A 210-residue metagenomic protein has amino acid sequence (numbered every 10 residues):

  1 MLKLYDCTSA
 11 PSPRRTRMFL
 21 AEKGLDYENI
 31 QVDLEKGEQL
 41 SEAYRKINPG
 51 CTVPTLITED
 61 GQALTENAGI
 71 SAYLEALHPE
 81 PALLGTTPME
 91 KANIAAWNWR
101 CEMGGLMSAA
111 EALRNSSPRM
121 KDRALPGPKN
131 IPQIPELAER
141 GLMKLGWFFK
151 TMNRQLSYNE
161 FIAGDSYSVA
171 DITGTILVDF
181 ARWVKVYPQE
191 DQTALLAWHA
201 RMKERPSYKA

Functional and structural regions predicted by a protein language model:
M1-P132: GST-like domain detector, emphasizing the conserved glutathione-binding G-site in the N-terminal thioredoxin-like
A10, D171, R205: Conserved G/P- and acidic residue-centered "switch" motifs that form tight phosphate/ATP-binding loops in soluble
A21, R182, E204: Short polybasic/polar patches that bind polyanions
Y44, M202, Y208: An amphipathic, aromatic/His-enriched active-site/gating alpha helix that lines ligand/cofactor pockets
P54-I57, I162, K209: Short beta-strand(s) of the beta-wing in winged-helix/HTH DNA-binding folds
M103-R201: GST-like fold's C-terminal all-alpha helical module
